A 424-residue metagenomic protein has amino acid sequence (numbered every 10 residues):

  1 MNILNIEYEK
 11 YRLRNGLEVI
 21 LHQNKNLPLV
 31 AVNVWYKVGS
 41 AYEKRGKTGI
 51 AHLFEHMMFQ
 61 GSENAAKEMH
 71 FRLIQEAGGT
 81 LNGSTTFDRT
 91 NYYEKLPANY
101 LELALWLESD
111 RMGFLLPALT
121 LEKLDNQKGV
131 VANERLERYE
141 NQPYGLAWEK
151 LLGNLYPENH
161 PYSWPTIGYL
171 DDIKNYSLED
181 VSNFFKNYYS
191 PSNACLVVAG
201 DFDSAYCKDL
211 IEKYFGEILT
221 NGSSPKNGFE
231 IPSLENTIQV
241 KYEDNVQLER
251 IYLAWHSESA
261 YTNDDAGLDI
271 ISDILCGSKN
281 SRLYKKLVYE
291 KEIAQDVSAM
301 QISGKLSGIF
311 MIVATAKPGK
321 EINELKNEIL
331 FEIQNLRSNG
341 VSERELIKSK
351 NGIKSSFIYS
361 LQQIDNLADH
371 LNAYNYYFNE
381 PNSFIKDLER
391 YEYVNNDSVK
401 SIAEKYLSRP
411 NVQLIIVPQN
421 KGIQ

Functional and structural regions predicted by a protein language model:
M1-Y42, N64-Y100, L121, R138-N193 (+7 more regions): Non-catalytic beta-strand/loop surface segments
T48-S62: Active-site SXXK
Q60-N64, G113-E122: Short, polar/flexible loop-turn hinges at active-site or ligand-entry regions and domain interfaces
A104, C207-L210, L283, L325: Hydrophobic side chains in well-ordered alpha-helices
S109-L119, Y214-G222, L330-V341: A common structural junction motif
D201: Carbohydrate-associated surface elements
